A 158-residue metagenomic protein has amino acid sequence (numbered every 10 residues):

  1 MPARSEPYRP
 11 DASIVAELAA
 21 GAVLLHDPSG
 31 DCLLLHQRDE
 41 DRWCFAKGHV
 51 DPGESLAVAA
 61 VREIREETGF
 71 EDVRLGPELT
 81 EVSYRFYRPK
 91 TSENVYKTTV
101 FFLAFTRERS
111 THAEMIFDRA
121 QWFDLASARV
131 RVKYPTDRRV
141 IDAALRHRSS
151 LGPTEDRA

Functional and structural regions predicted by a protein language model:
M1-A22: Acidic, metal-coordinating catalytic segment for phosphate/diphosphate chemistry, firing primarily on the Nudix
I14-L18, H26, N94-Y96: A short catalytic or substrate-binding loop motif that flags glycine-/basic-rich loops and adjacent residues that bind
L18-A20, G30, T99-V100, D118: Change "...and in nucleic-acid phosphodiester-cleaving endonucleases..." to "...and in nucleic-acid processing enzymes
G30-E71: Conserved Nudix-box catalytic region and its N-terminal flanking loop in Nudix hydrolases and closely related
C44, Y96, W122: Short aromatic/basic micro-patch
G69-R109: Active-site segment of metal-dependent pyrophosphate-handling enzymes, primarily the Nudix hydrolase catalytic core
F101-L103, T111-A144: NUDIX/MutT-family hydrolases
S149-A158: Short, charged, intrinsically disordered terminal tails
